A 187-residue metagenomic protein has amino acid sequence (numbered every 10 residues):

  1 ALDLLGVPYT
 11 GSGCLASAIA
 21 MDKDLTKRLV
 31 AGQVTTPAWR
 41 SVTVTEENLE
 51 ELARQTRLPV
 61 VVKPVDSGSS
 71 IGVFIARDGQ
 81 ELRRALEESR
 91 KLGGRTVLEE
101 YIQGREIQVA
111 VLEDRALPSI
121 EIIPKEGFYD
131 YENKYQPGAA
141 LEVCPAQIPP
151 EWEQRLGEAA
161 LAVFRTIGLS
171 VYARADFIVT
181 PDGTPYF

Functional and structural regions predicted by a protein language model:
A1-D3: N-terminal glycine-rich "phosphate-gripper" loop used for MgATP/nucleotide binding and carboxylate activation
P8, S12-C14: Short beta->alpha connector loops at strand-helix junctions that form conserved, small/polar/Pro-enriched
C14-A18, I122-K125: Short, acidic/turn-prone active-site loops that include or flank metal/cofactor- and phosphate-binding residues
S17-R105, G157: Active-site nucleotide/adenylate-binding loops and adjacent lid/helix of ATP-dependent enzymes
P37, L169, D182-F187: Short, intrinsically disordered, charge-balanced linker/junction segments flanking boundaries in proteins
R77-E158, V179-Y186: Phosphate-binding site of ATP-dependent enzymes
A175-F177: Hydrophobic residue at the +6 position relative to the catalytic HRD Asp in the kinase catalytic loop
